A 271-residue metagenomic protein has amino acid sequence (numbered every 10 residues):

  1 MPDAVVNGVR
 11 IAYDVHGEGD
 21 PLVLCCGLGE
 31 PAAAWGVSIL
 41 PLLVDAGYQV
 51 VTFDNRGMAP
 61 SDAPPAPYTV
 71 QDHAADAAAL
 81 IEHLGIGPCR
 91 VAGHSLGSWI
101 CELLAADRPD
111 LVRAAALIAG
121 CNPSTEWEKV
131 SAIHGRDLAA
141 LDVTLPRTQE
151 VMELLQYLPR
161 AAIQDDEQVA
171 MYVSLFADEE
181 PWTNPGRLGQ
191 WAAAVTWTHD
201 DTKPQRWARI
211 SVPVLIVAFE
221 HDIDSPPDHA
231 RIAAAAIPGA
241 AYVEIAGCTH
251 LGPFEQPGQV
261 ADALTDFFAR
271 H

Functional and structural regions predicted by a protein language model:
V6-D62: Conserved HGGG/HGGXW glycine-rich cap/lid loop of the alpha/beta-hydrolase fold
T52, R56-A92, D262: Active-site loop/oxyanion-hole signature of alpha/beta-hydrolase fold enzymes
S98-P109, A115: Short glycine-enriched nucleophile-adjacent loop and the immediately C-terminal alpha-helix near the catalytic center
A106, A114-T144: Flexible "cap/lid" loop of the alpha/beta hydrolase fold
T148-D201, R206: Conserved alpha/beta-hydrolase catalytic His-Asp/Glu region
I210, I216-A218: Short beta-strand/loop motif that positions the catalytic acidic residue of the alpha/beta-hydrolase fold
I223-H229: Conserved alpha/beta-hydrolase "acid-adjacent" motif
A240-H271: Catalytic active-site module of serine/aspartate enzymes centered on a nucleophile-bearing elbow/loop
